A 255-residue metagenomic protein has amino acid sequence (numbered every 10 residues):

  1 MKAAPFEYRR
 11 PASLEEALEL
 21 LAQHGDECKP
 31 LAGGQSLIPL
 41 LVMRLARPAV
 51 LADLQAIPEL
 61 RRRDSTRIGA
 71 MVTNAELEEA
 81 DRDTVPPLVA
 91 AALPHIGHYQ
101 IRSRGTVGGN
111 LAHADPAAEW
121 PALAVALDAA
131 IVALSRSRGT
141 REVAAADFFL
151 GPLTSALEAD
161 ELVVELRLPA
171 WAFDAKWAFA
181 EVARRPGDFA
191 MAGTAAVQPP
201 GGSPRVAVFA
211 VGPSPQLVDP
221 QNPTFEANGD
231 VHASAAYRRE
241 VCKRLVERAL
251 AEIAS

Functional and structural regions predicted by a protein language model:
M1-S255: C-terminal structural segment of proteins
